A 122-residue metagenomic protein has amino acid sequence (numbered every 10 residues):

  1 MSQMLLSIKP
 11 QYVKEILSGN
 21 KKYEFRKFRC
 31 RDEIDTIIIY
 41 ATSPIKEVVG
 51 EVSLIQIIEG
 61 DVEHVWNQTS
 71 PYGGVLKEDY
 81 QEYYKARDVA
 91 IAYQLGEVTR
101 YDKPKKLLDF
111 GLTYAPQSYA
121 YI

Functional and structural regions predicted by a protein language model:
M1-M4, I8-E33, P44-V49, I57-I122: Contiguous surface segments at macromolecular interaction interfaces
I38: Non-catalytic, usually N-terminal nucleic-acid engagement modules in DNA/RNA processing proteins
